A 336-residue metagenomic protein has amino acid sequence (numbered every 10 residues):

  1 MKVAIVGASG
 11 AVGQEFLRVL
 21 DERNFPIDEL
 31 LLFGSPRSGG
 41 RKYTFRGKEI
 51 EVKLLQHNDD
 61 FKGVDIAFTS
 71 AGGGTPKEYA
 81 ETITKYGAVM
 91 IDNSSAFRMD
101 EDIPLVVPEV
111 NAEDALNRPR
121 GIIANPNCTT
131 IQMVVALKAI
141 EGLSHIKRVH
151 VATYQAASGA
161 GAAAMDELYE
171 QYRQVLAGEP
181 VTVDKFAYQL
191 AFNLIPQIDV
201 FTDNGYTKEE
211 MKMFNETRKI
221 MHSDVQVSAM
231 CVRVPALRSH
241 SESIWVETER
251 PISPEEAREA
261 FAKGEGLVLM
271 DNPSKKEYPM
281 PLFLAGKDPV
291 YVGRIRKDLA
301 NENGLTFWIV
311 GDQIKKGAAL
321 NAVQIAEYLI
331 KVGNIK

Functional and structural regions predicted by a protein language model:
M1-L190, Q226, V290-Y291, I295-N301 (+3 more regions): N-terminal Rossmann-like NAD(P) cofactor-binding subdomain of oxidoreductases, focused on the glycine-rich
A67, A157-K336: Charged docking surfaces used in two-component/phosphorelay signaling
